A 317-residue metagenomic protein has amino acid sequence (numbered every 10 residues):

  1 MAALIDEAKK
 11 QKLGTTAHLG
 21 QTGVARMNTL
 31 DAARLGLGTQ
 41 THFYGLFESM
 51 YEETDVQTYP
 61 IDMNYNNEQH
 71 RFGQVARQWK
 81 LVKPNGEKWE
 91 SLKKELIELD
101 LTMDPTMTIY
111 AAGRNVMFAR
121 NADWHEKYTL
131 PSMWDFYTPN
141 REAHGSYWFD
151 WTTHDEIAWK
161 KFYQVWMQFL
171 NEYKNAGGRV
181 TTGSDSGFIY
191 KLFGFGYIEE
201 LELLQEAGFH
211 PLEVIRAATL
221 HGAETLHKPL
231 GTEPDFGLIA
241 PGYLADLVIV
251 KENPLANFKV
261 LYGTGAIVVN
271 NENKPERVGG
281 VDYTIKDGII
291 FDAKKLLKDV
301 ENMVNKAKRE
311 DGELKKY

Functional and structural regions predicted by a protein language model:
M1-D31: Histidine/acidic-residue-rich, glycine-tolerant segments that coordinate divalent metal ions
A2-D6, L30, K94, N171 (+2 more regions): Alpha-helical segments flanking ligand/cofactor-binding loops in enzyme cores
A8, Q40, L96, M103 (+4 more regions): Conserved, mostly hydrophobic/aromatic
K9-L13, R34-Q40, D100: Glycine-enriched alpha-helix->loop->beta-strand junction motifs that scaffold or abut catalytic
T16-G20, Q40-F43, D104-M107, G183-D185 (+1 more regions): A cross-family glycoside hydrolase active-site/sugar-binding cleft signature
L30-G38, E48, Y190-I249, V278: Extended hydrophobic/aromatic segments used for targeting, binding, or gating
L46-A207, P211, A307, G312-Y317: Active-site neighborhoods of metal-dependent hydrolases
P241-V304: C-terminal cap of metal-dependent C-N hydrolases
